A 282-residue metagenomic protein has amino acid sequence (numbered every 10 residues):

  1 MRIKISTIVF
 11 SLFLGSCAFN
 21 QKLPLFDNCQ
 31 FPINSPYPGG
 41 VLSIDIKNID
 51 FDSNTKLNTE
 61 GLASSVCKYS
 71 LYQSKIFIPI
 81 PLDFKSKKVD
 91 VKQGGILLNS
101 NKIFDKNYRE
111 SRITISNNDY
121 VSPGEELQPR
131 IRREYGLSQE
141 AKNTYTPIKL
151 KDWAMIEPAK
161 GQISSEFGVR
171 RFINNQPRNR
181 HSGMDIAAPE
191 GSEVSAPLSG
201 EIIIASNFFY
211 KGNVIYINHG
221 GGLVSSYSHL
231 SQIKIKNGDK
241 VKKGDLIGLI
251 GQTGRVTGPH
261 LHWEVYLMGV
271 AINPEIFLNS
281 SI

Functional and structural regions predicted by a protein language model:
M1-S6: Bacterial N-terminal signal peptides that target proteins for export
T7-G15: Bacterial N-terminal signal peptides
C17-R109: Cationic-aromatic interfacial patches
N101-K211: Surface-exposed, glycine-biased beta-strand/turn segments
S182, A196-S231, P259, E264: Zn2+-dependent peptidoglycan hydrolase active-site motif and core
A187, E193-P197, Y227, G238-V241 (+2 more regions): Small beta-strand-rich domains/subdomains or short beta-sheet motifs embedded in larger alpha/beta proteins
E193-I202, Q232-I250: Short, well-structured beta-strand-loop connectors
I215-Y216, D239-I282: Conserved, short, structured surface segments that act as functional micro-motifs
